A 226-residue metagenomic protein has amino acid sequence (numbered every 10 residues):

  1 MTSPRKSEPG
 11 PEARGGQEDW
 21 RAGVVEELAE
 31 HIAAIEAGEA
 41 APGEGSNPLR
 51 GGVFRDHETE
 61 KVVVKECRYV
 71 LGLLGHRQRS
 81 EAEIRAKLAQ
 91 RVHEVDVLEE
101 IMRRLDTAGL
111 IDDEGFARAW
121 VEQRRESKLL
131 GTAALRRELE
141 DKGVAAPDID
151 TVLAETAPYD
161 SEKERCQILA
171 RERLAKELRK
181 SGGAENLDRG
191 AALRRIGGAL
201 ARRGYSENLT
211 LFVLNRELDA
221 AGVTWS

Functional and structural regions predicted by a protein language model:
M1-S226: An alpha-helical, amphipathic repeat domain used for nucleic-acid recognition, typified by the mTERF helical solenoid
